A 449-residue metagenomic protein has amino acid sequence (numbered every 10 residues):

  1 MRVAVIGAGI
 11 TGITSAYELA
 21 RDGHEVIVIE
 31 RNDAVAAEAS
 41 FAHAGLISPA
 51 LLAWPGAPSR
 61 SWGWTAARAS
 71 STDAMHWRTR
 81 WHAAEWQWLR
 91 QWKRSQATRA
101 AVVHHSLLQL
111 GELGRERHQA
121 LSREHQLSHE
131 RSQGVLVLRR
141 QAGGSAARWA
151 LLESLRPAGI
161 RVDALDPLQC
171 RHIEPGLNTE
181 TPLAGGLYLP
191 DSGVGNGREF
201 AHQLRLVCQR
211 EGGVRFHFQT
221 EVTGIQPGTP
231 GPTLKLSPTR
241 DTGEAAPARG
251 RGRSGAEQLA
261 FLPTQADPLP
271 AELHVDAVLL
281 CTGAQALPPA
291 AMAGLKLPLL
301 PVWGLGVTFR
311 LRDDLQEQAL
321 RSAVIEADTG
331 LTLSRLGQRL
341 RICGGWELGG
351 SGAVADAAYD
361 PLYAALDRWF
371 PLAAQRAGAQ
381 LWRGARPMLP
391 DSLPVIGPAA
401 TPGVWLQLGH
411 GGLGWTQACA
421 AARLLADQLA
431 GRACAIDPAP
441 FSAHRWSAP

Functional and structural regions predicted by a protein language model:
R2-V28: N-terminal Rossmann-like FAD-binding beta1-loop-alpha1 element of flavoenzymes
G9-I10, A284, G412: Residue-level detector of alpha-helix initiation sites
R21-F41: Glycine-rich FAD pyrophosphate-binding loop
G45-I47, L51, P55-R94, V222-G231 (+1 more regions): Active-site substrate-recognition segment that forms the wall of the catalytic cavity or substrate channel
W86-L206: Rossmann-like flavin
A146, A150-R156, T181-R240, F261-P263 (+1 more regions): Helical element adjacent to the flavin cofactor pocket in flavoenzyme catalytic cores
V162, D328, F370-P449: C-terminal catalytic lobe of FAD-dependent flavoproteins
